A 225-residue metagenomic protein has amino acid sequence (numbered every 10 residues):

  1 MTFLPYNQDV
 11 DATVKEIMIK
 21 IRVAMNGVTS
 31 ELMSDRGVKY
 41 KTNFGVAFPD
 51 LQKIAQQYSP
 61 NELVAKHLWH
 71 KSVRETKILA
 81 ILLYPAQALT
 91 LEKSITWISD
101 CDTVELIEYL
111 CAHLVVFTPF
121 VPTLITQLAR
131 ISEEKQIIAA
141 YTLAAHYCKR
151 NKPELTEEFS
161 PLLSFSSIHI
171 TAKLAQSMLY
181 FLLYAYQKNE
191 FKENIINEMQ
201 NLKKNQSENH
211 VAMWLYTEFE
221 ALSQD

Functional and structural regions predicted by a protein language model:
M1-D225: Alpha-helical scaffold domains
